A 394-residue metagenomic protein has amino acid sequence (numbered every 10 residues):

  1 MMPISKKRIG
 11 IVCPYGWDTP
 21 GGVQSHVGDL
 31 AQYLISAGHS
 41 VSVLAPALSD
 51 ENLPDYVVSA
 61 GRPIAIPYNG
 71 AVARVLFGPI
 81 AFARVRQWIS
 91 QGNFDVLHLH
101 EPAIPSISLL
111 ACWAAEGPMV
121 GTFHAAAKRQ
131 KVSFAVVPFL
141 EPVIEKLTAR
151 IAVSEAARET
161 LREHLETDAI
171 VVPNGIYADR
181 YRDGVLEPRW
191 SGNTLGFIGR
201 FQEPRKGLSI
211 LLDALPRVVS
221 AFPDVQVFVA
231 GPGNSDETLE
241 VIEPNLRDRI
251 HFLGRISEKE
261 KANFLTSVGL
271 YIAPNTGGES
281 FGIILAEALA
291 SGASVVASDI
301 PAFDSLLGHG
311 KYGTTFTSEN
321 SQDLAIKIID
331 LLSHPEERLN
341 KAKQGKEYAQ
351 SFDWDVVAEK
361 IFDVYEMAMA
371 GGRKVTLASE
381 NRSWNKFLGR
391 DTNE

Functional and structural regions predicted by a protein language model:
I4-K6, C13-D18, V27-G28, Q32-I80 (+1 more regions): N-terminal strand-loop element at the rim of the active site of nucleotide-sugar-dependent glycosyltransferases
A47-S49, I198, Q226-L239, G254: Glycosyltransferase donor-sugar binding loop
A156, G175: Carbohydrate-associated surface elements
E187-K206, L212-P216, F228: Conserved donor-binding/catalytic core segment of Leloir-type glycosyltransferases
L239-A262: Nucleotide-activated donor-binding/catalytic signature segment of Leloir-type glycosyltransferases, i.e., the conserved
S294-A297: Short hydrophobic beta-strand element within catalytic cores of glycosyltransferases and related nucleotide-activated
H309-S321, D330-E336: Conserved acidic donor-binding segment of nucleotide-sugar-dependent glycosyltransferases
D323, D330, E337-S351, D363 (+1 more regions): A short, well-ordered alpha-helix in the C-terminal region of glycosyltransferases
